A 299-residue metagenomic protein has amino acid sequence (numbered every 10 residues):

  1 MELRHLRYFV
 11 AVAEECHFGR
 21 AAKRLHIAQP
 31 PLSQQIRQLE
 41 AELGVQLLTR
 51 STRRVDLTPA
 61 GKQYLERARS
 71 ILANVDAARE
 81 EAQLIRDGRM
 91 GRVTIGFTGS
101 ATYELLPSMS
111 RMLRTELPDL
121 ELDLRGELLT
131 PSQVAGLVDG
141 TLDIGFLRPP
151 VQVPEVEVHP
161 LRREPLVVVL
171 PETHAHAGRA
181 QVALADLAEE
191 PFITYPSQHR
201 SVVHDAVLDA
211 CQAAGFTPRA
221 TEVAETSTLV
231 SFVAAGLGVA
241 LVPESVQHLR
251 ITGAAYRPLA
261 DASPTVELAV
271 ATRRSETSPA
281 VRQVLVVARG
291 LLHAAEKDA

Functional and structural regions predicted by a protein language model:
V12-A28, R54: Short helix-boundary/capping micro-motifs
E40-L57: A short LG(V/I)-centered, amphipathic sequence patch enriched for acidic residue(s) preceding the LG motif
E42-L43, Y64-R86, M109: Alpha-helical linker/hinge and terminal dimerization helices associated with HTH transcriptional regulators
R92-V153: Central regulatory/effector-binding core of bacterial HTH transcription factors
R148, A180, E190-A214, S278-R282 (+1 more regions): Secondary-structure junction motif
P154-H159, E164, A224-E276: Beta-alpha-beta core module
V156-L166, L170-F192, P279-R282: Flexible hinge/capping segments at coil-to-helix
